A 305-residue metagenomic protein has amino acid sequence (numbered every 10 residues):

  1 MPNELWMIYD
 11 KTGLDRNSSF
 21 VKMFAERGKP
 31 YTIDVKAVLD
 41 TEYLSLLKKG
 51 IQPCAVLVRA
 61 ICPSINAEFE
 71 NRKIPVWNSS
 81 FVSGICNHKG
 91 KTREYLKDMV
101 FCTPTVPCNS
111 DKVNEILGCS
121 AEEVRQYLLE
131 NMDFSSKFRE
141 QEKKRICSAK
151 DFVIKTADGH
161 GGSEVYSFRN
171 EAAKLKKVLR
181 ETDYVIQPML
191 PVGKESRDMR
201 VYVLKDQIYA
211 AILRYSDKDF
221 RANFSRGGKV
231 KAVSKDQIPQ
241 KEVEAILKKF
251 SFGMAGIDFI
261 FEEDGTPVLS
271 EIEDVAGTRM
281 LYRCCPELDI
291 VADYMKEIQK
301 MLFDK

Functional and structural regions predicted by a protein language model:
M1-W6: Extreme N-terminal starter segment of soluble prokaryotic enzymes
Y9-E122: Conserved N-proximal alpha/beta basic substrate-recognition cap immediately N-terminal to, or forming the N-lobe
C54-A55, V201-V203, G265-M280: A short beta-strand motif that forms the metal-chelation/ATP-contact edge of phosphoryl-transfer active sites
K91-G162: Hydrophobic alpha-helical segments and helix pairs
P104, D151-V153, Y184-P188, M254-D258: A short linear hydrophobic-aromatic micro-motif
C147-D151, D158-E242, I246: Phosphate-binding site of ATP-dependent enzymes
F152, Y209-A210, A255, V268-E271: Protein kinase-like catalytic core scaffold
F220-L269, D293-K305: A long amphipathic alpha-helix within ATP-dependent nucleotide-binding catalytic cores
